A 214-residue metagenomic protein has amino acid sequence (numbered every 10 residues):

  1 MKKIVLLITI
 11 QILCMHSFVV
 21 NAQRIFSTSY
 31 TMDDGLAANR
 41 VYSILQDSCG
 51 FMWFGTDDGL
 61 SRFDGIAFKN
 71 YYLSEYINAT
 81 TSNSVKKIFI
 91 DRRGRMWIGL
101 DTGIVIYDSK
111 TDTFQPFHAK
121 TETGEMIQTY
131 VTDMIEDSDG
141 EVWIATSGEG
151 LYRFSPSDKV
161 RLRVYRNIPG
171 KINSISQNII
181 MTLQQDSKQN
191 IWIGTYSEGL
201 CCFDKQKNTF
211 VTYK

Functional and structural regions predicted by a protein language model:
M1-K214: Carboxylate-rich, polar loop motifs that coordinate divalent cations or form catalytic acidic clusters
